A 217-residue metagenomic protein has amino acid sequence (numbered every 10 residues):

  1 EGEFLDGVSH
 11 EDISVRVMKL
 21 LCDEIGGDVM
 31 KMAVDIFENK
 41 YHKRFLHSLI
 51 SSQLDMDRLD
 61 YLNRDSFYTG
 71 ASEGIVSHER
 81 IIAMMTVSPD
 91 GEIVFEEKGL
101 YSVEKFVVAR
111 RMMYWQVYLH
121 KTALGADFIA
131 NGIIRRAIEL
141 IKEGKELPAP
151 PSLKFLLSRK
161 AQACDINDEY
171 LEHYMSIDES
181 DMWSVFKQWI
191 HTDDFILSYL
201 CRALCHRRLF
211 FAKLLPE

Functional and structural regions predicted by a protein language model:
G2-E217: Histidine-centered, transition-metal-coordinating active-site segments
